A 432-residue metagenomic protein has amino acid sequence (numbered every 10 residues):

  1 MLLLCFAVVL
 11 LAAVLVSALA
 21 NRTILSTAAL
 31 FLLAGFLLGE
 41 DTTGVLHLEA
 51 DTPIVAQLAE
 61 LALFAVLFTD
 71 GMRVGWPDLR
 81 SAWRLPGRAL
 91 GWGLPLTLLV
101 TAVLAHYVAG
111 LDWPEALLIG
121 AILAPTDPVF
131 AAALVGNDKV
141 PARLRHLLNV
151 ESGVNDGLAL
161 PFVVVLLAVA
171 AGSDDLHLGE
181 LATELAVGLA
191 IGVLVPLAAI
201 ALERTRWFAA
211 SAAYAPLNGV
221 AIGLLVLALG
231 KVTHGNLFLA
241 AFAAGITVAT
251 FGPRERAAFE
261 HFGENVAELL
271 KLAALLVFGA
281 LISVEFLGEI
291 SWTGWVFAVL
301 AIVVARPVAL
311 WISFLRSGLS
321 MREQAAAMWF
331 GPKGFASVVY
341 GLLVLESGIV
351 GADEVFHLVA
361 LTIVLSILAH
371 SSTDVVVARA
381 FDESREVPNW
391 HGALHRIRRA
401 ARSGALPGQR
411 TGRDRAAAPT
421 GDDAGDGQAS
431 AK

Functional and structural regions predicted by a protein language model:
M1-K432: Transmembrane helical cores of multi-pass secondary ion antiporters/exchangers
